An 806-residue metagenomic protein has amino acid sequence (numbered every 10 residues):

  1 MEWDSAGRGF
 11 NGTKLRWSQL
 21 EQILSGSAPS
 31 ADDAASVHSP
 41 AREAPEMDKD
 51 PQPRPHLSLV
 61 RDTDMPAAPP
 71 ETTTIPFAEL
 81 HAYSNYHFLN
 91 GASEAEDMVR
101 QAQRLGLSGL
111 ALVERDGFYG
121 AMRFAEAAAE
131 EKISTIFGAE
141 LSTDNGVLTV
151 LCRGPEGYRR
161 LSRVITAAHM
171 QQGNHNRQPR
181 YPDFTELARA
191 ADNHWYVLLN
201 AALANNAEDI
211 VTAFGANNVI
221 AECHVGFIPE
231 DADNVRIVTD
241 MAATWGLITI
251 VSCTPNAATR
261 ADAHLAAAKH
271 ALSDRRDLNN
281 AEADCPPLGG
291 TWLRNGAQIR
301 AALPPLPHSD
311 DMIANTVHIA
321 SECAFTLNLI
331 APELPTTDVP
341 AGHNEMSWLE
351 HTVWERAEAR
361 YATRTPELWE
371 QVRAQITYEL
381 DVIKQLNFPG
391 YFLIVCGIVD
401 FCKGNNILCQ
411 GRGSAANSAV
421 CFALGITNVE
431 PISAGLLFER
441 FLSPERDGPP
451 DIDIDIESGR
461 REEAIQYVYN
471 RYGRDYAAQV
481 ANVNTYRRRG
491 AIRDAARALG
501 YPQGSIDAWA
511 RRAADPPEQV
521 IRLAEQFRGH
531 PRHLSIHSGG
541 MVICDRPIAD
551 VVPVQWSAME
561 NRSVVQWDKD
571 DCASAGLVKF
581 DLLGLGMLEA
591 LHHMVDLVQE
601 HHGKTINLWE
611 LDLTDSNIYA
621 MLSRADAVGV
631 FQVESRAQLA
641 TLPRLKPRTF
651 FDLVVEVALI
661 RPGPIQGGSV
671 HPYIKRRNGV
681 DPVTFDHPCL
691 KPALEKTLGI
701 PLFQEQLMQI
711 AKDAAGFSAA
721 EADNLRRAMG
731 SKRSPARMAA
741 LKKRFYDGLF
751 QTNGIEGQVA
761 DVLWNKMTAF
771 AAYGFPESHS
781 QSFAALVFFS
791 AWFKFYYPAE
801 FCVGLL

Functional and structural regions predicted by a protein language model:
M1-S84, M98-G109, I136, E140-V225 (+6 more regions): Conserved active-site carboxylates
T13, I75, S108-L112, A128-K132 (+1 more regions): Noncatalytic, beta-rich nucleic-acid-contacting surfaces in large DNA/RNA-processing enzymes
F77-Y86, C253-N256, S538, P776-S780: Histidine-centered catalytic micro-motifs
G91-A95, G117-A127, E230-I237: Active-site-adjacent beta->alpha loops and helix N-cap segments on the catalytic face of soluble alpha/beta enzymes
Q103, A129, A191, G215 (+6 more regions): Anion (oxyanion) recognition and catalysis
R115-G120, F227-D231, N256-T259, V483-R487 (+1 more regions): Acidic, metal-coordinating catalytic cores used for nucleic-acid/nucleotide bond scission and strand-transfer chemistry
A125-A128, I237-V238, H264-K269, G425-T427 (+1 more regions): Short secondary-structure boundary/capping segments
I248-A261, G411-S414, H537: Short acidic/histidine-rich active-site segments
